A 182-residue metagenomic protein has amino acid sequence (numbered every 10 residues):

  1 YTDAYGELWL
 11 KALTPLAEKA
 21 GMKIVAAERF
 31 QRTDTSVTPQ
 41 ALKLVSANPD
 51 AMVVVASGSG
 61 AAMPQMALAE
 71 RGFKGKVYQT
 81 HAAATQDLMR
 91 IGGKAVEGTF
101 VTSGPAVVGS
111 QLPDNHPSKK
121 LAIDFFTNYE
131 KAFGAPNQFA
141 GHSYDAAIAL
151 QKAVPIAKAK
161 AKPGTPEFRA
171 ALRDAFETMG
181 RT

Functional and structural regions predicted by a protein language model:
Y1-T182: Extracytosolic ligand-binding ectodomains
